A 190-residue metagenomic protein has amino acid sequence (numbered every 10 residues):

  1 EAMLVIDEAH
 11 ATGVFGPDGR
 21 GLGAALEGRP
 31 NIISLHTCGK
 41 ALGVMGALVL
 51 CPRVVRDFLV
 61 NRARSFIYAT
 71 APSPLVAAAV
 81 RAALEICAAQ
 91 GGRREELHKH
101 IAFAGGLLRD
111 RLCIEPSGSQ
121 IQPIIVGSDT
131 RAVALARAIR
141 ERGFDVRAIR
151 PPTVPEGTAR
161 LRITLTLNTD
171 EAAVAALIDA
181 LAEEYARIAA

Functional and structural regions predicted by a protein language model:
E1, H10-I33: Active-site pre-lysine segment of PLP-dependent enzymes
M3, C113, D145: Residue-level detector of anion-binding/catalytic polar loops
A9-A11, R53, S73, P151-V154: Short, ordered loop/turn segments at secondary-structure junctions
V14-G16, E27, A89, R111-P116 (+2 more regions): Pyridoxal 5′-phosphate
T37, A41-G106, L112-E115: PLP-dependent aminotransferase class I/II
E95-A102, R109-R142, E156-T158, L165-L167: Conserved PLP-binding catalytic core of the aspartate aminotransferase-like
E141-F144, T153-A190: PLP-dependent enzyme catalytic core of the Aspartate aminotransferase-like
